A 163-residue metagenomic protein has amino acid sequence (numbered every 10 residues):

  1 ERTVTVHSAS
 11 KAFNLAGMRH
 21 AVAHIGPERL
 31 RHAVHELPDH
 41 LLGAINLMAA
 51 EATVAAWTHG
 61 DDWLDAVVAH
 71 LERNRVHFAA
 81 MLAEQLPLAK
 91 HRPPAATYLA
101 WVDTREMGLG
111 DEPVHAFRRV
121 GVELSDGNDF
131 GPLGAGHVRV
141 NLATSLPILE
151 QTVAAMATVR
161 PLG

Functional and structural regions predicted by a protein language model:
R2-E72, R160: Conserved core segment of the aminotransferase class I/II
T3, A89, V122: Short, conserved active-site loop motifs that form the nucleotide-linked donor/cofactor pocket
N14-L15, R92-P94, G131-G134: Short, flexible turn/loop "capping" segments at secondary-structure junctions
M18-R19, A96-Y98, G136-V138: Short amphipathic alpha-helical segments
G26-P27, T58, D103-R105, A143-S145: Residue-level recognition of strand-loop junctions within catalytic nucleotide-signaling folds
V54, H70-A79, K90-T104: Conserved glycine-rich beta-strand-loop-beta hairpin in the small C-terminal domain of fold type I
E112-H115, R119-S125, F130-G163: PLP-dependent enzyme catalytic core of the Aspartate aminotransferase-like
